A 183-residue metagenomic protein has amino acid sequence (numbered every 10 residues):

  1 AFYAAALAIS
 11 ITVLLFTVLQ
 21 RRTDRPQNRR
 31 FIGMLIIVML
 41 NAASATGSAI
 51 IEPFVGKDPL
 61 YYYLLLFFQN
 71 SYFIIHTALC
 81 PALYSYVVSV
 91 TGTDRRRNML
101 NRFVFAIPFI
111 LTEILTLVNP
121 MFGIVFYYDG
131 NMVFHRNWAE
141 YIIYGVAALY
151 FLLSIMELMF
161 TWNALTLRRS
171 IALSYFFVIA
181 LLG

Functional and structural regions predicted by a protein language model:
A1-A8, T112-E157: Extracellular-loop-to-transmembrane junctions of the mid-late helices
F2-L83, F105-F122, L173-G183: Hydrophobic alpha-helical transmembrane segments of multi-pass membrane proteins
T12-V18, A82-Y86, Y144-L165: Alpha-helical transmembrane segments in multipass membrane proteins, preferentially the mid-helix core
V18-I32, V88-N101, L158-S170: Membrane-interface helix-boundary motifs at transmembrane edges
Y63-F68, G130-W138, E157-L167: Short juxtamembrane and helix-loop transition motifs at transmembrane-helix boundaries in membrane proteins
I75, L79, R95, M99-R102 (+3 more regions): Short, well-structured alpha-helical patches and their helix-loop capping segments that border functional surfaces
A82-Y84, F126-D129, S170: Broad hydrophobic/π-residue packing in well-ordered secondary structure
L153-G183: Interfacial "cap-and-anchor" motif at the non-cytosolic start of specific transmembrane alpha-helices
